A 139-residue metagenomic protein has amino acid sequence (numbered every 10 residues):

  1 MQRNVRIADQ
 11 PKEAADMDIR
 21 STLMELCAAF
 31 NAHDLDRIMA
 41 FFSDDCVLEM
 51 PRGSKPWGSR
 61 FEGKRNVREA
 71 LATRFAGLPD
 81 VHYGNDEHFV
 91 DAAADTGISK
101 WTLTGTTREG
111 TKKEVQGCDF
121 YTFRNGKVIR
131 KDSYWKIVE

Functional and structural regions predicted by a protein language model:
M1-D44: Short, low-complexity N-terminal intrinsically disordered segments enriched in polar/charged residues
S21, V81-Y83, K112-V115: Short solvent-exposed loop/turn micro-motifs enriched in small/polar/acidic residues
R37-H88, A92: A solvent-exposed, acidic/Ser-Thr-rich amphipathic alpha-helical stretch
S43, T107, F123: Short, acidic, Ser/Thr-enriched surface-loop or helix-capping motifs
N85-F89, T102, Q116-Y121: Hydrophobic/aromatic beta-strand elements that line small-molecule binding cavities or substrate pockets in beta-rich
A94-L103: A short hydrophobic beta-strand element
T104-E114: Short, cysteine-centered beta-strand-loop-beta hairpins and adjacent loop/turn segments enriched in charged/polar
E114-E139: Short beta-strand edge/turn micro-motifs at domain boundaries
